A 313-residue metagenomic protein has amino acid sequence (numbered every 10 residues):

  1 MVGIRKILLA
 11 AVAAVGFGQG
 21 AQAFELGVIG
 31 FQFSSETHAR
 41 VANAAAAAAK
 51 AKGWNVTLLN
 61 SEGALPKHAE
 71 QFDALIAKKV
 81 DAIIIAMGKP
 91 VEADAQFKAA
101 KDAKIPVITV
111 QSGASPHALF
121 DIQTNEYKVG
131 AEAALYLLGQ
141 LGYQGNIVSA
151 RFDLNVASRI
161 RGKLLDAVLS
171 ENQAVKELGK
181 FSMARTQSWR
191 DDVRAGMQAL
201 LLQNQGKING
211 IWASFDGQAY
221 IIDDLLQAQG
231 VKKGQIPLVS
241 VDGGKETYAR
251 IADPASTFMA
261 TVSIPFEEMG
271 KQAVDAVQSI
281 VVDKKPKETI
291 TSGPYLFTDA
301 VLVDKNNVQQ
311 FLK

Functional and structural regions predicted by a protein language model:
M1-V2, A14: Short, Lys/Arg-rich N-terminal segment immediately upstream of the first membrane anchor
G3-L8, A21-K313: A residue-level marker of the well-folded mature domains of exported/periplasmic proteins
L9-G18: Bacterial N-terminal signal peptides
